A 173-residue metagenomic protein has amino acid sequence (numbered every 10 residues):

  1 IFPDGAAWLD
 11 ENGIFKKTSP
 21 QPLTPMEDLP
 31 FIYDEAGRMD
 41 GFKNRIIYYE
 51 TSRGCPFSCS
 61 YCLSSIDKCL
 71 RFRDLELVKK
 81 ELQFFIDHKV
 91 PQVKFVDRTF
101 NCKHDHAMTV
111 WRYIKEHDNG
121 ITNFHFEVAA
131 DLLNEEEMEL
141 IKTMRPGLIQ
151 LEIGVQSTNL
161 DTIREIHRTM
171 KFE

Functional and structural regions predicted by a protein language model:
I1-P20: Glycine-rich beta-alpha loop elements in corrinoid/cobalamin-binding modules across cobalamin-dependent enzymes
F2-G5, P25, T51: Internal, well-ordered alpha-helical segments in soluble enzyme and binding-protein domains
P20-M26: A short, sequence-level motif marking secondary-structure junctions
E27, F31-E173: Radical SAM [4Fe-4S] cluster-binding motif and immediate context
